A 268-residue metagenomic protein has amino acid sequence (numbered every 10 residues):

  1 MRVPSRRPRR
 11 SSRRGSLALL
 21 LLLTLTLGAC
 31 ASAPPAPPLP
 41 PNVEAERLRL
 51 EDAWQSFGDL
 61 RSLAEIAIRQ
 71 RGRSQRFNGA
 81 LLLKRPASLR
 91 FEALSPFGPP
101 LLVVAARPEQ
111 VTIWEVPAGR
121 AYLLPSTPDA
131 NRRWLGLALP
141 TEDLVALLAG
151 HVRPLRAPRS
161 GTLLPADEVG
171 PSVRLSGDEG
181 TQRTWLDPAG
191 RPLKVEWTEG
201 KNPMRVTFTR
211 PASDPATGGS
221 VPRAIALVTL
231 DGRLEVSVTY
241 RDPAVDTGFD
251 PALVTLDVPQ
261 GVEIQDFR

Functional and structural regions predicted by a protein language model:
M1-C30: Sec-dependent bacterial lipoprotein signal peptides
C30-R76, D266-R268: N-terminal leader/targeting segments and the immediate start of mature chains
A53-L60, G72-Q75, L82-A87, S213-G219: Edge/loop elements at the starts and ends of beta-strands within beta-rich repeat scaffolds
I66, R85-A87, A93-F97, P108-Q110 (+5 more regions): A mature extracytoplasmic/lumenal domain signature
A87-D143: An acidic-aromatic
A149-H151: Scaffold/interface architecture of coatomer-like assemblies
S160-R268: Gly/Pro-enriched, hydrophobic low-complexity segments that function as extracytoplasmic propeptides/linkers
